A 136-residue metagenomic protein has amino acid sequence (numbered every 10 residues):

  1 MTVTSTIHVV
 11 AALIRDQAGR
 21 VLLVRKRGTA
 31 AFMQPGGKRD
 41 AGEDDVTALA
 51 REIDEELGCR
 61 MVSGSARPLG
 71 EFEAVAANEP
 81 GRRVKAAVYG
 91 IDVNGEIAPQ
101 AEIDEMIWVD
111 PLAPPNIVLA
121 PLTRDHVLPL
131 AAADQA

Functional and structural regions predicted by a protein language model:
M1-V21, K38: Conserved N-terminal beta-strand and adjoining loop/helix that marks the start of the Nudix/MutT-like hydrolase domain
I7, Q34, S63, R67 (+1 more regions): Short connector loops at helix/strand junctions that flank enzyme active sites, especially segments positioning acidic
H8-V10, G19, V84-A87, D104: Change "...and in nucleic-acid phosphodiester-cleaving endonucleases..." to "...and in nucleic-acid processing enzymes
T29-A30: A short acidic/small-residue loop/turn micro-motif
P35-L69: The catalytic Nudix box helix
F72-A98: Active-site-adjacent beta-strand/loop module that shapes the phosphate/pyrophosphate-binding cleft
V88-G90, A98-A132: NUDIX/MutT-family hydrolases
